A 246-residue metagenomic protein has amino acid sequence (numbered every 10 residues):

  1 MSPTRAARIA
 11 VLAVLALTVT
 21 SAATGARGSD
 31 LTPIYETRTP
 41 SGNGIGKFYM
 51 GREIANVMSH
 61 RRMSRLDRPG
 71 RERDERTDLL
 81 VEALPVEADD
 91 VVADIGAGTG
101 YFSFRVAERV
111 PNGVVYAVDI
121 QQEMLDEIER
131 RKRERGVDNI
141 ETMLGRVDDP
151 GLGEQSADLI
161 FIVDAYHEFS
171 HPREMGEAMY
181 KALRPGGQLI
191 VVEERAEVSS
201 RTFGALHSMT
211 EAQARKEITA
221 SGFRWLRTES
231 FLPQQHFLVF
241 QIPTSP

Functional and structural regions predicted by a protein language model:
S29-E87, V91: Class I SAM-dependent transferase core
D90, G113, G187: Glycine-centered, small-residue-biased loops immediately flanking beta-strands in adenine/cofactor-binding cores
A93, A97-D149: Class I SAM-dependent methyltransferase SAM/SAH-binding core
P150-L159: A short acidic, Gly/Pro-enriched loop at the edge of an enzyme's catalytic core that lines a small-molecule cofactor
D158-R173: A short SAM/SAH-binding and catalytic strip from SAM-dependent methyltransferases
R173-Q188: A short glycine-rich, Lys/Arg-flanked "PGG" loop and its adjoining helix->strand segment in the class I
Q188-R215: Conserved class I S-adenosyl-L-methionine
R227-P246: Core SAM-dependent methyltransferase catalytic element
